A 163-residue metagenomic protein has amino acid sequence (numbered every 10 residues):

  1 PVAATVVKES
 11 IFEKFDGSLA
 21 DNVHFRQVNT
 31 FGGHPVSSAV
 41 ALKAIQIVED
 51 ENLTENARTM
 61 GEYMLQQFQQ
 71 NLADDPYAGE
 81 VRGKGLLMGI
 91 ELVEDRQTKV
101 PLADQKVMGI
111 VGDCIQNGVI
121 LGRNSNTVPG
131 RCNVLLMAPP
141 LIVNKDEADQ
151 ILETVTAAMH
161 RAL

Functional and structural regions predicted by a protein language model:
P1-L163: Conserved N-terminal phosphate-binding loop of PLP-dependent enzymes in the Aspartate aminotransferase
